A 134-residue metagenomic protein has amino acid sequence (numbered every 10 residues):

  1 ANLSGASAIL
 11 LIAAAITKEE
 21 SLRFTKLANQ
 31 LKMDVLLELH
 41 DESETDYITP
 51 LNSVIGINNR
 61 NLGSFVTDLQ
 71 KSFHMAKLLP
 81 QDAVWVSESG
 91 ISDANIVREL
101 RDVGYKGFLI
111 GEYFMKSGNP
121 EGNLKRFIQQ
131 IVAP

Functional and structural regions predicted by a protein language model:
N2-I9, N29-M33, P50-R60, P80-D82 (+1 more regions): Glycine-enriched alpha-helix->loop->beta-strand junction motifs that scaffold or abut catalytic
N2-S4, D41-L51, S87-I110, G122: Catalytic cores of alpha/beta
L3-E20, I57-V66, Y105-L124: Glycine-rich phosphate-binding active-site loops on the catalytic face of alpha/beta enzymes
S4-H40, Y47: Metal-dependent enolase-superfamily TIM-barrel catalytic cores that perform enediolate-based chemistry
I16-R23, H40-P50, V54, L62-D82 (+1 more regions): Short loop-to-alpha-helix "cap/lid" segments that border enzyme active sites across diverse enzyme classes
L37, I57, S87: Active-site flanking residues adjacent to catalytic metal/cofactor-binding acidic residues
L78, R101, K116-P134: C-terminal helical cap(s) of enzyme catalytic domains, especially alpha/beta-barrels
